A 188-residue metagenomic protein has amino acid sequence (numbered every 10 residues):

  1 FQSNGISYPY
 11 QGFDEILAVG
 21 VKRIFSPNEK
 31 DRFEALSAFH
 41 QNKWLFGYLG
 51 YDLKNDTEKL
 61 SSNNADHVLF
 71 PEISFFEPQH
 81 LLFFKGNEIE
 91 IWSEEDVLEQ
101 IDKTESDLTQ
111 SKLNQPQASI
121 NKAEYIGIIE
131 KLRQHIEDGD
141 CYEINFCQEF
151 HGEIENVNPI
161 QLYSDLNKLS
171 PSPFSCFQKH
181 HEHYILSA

Functional and structural regions predicted by a protein language model:
F1-A188: Extended alpha-helical targeting/anchoring segments, especially N-terminal organellar/secretory targeting helices
